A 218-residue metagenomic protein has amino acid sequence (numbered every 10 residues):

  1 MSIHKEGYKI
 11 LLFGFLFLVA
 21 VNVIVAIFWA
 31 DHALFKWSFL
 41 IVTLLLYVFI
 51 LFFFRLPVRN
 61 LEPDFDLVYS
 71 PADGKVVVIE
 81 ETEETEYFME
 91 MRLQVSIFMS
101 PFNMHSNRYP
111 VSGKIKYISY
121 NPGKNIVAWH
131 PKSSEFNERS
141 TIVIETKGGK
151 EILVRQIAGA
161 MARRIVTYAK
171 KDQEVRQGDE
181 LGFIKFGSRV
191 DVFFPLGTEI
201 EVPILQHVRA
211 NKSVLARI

Functional and structural regions predicted by a protein language model:
M1-I218: Contiguous, well-folded functional domains in the mature portion of proteins
